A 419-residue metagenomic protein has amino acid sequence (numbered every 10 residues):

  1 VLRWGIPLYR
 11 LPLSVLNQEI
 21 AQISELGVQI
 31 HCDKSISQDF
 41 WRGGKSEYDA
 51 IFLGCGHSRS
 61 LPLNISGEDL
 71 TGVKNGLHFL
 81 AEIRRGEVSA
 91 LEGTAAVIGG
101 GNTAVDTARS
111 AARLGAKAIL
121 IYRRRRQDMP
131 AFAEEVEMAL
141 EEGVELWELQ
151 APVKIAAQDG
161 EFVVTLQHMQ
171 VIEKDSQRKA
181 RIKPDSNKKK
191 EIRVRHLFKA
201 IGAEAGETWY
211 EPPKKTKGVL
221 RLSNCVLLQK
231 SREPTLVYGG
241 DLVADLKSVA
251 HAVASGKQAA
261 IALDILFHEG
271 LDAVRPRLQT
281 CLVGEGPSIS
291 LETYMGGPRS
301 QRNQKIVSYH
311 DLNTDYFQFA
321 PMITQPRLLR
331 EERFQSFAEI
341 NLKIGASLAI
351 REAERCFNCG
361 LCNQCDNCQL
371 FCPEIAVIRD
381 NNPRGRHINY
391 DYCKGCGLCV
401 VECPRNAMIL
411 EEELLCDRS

Functional and structural regions predicted by a protein language model:
V1-S35, L61-N64, H78, R109-W147 (+4 more regions): Beta1-alpha1 glycine-rich phosphate/pyrophosphate-binding loop at the start of Rossmann-like nucleotide-binding domains
N17-I65, K154-T165, Q170-E173, H196-F198 (+1 more regions): Feature captures the FAD/FMN-dependent oxidoreductase FAD-binding
I30-C32, L53-C55, K74-N75, L120 (+4 more regions): General beta-strand structural signal in soluble alpha/beta enzymes
H31-G43, R59-P62, H78-A133, K188-E191 (+3 more regions): Rossmann-like dinucleotide/flavin-binding elements
I51-L70, Q158, V194, A203-G206 (+4 more regions): Ferredoxin-type iron-sulfur electron-transfer modules and their immediate structural context
S66-L80: ANL superfamily adenylate-forming
E173-D185: Intrinsically disordered, low-complexity Ser/Thr- and acidic-rich flexible linkers and loops, especially at boundaries
